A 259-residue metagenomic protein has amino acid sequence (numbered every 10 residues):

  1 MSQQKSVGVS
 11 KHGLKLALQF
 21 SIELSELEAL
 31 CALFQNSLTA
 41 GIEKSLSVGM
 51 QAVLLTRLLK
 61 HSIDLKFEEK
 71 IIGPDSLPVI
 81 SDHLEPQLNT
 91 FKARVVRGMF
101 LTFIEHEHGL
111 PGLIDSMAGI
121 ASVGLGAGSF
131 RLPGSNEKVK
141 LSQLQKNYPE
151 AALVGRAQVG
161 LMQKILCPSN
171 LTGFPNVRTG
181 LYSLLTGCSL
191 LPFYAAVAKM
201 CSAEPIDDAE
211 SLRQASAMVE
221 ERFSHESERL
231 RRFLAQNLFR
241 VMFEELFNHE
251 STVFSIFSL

Functional and structural regions predicted by a protein language model:
M1-S2: Short Cys/His-based metal-binding microdomains
K5-H12: A conserved mid-domain beta-alpha-beta active-site/ligand-binding segment of alpha/beta enzyme cores
G13-E23, L27: Intrinsically disordered, low-complexity intracellular terminal segments
E26, C31-L259: Hydrophobic, aromatic-lined core segments that form the binding pocket/scaffold for planar heteroaromatic ligands
